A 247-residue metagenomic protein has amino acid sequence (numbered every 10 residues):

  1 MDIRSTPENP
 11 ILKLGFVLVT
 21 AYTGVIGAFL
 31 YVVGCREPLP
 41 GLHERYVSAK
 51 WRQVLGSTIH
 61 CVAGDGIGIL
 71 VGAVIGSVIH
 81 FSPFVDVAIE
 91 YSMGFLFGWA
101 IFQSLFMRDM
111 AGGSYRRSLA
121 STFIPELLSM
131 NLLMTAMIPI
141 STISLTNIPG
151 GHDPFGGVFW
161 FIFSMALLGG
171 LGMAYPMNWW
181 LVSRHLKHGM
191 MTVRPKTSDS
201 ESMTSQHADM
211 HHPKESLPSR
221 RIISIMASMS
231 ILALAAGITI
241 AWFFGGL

Functional and structural regions predicted by a protein language model:
I11-V19, A49-G56, R116-S129: Juxtamembrane helix-capping/reentrant segments at transmembrane boundaries
V17-G34: Hydrophobic, aromatic-rich membrane-embedded alpha-helical segments
Q53-I67, S121-I138, P218-L232: Select subsegments of transmembrane alpha-helices in polytopic membrane proteins, especially boundary-proximal
A73-I89, T146-F161, L247: Helix-coil boundary and interhelical linker segments in multi-pass alpha-helical membrane proteins
R117, T192-K196, H207-I231: Interfacial loop-to-transmembrane junctions
H185-M203: Short, highly charged, low-complexity non-transmembrane loops/tails of multi-pass membrane proteins
A235-L247: Juxtamembrane boundary at the C-terminal end of a transmembrane helix
